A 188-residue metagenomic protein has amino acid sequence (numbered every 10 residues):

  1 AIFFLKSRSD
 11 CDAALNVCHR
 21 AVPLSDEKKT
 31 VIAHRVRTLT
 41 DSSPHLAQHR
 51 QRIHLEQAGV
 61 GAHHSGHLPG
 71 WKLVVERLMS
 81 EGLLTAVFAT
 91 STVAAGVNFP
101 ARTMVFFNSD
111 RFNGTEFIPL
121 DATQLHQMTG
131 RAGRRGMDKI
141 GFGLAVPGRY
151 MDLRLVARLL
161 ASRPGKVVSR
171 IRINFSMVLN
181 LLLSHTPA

Functional and structural regions predicted by a protein language model:
A1: Extended, highly charged clamp/arch subdomains and adjacent linkers that form or line substrate-binding channels
F4, S65, T115-I118, G133 (+3 more regions): Hydrophobic alpha-helical scaffolding
F4-A86, F117-T123: Conserved C-terminal RecA-like helicase domain
K6, K72-F107, G130: Beta-edge loop/turn motif
D10-D12, A94-A95, D152-L153: Short, active-site-adjacent cap segments at secondary-structure transitions
C18, V22-D26, G82-L83, S91 (+5 more regions): Conserved NTP-handling cores and scaffolds of large molecular machines
F99-P164: Conserved segment of the helicase C-terminal RecA-like domain
M151-A188: Long, largely alpha-helical accessory region at the distal end of helicase-like NTP-driven motors
